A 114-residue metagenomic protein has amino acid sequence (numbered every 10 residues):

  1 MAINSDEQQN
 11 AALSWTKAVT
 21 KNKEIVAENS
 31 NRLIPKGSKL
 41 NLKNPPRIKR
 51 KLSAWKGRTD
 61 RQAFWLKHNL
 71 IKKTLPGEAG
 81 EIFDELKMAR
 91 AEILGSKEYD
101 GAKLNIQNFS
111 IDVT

Functional and structural regions predicted by a protein language model:
M1-T114: Basic/hydrophobic alpha-helical interface regions
